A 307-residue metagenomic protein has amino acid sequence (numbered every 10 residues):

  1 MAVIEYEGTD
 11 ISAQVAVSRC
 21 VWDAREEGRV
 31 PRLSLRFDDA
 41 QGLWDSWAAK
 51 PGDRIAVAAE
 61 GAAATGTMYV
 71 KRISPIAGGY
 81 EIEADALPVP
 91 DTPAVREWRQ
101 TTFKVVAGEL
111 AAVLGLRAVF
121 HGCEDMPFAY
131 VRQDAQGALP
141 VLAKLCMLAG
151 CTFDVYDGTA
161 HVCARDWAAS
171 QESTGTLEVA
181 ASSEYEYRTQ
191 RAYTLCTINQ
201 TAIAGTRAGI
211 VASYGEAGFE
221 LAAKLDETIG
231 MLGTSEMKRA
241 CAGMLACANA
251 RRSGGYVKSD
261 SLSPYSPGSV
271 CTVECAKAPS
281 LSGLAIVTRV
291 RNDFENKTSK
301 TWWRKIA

Functional and structural regions predicted by a protein language model:
M1-D91, A180-S182, G254: Assembly/oligomerization scaffold segments
M1-G8, A143, V155-D157, A164-T298: Acidic, small/polar-enriched beta strand-loop surface segments
D38, G42-W44, W98-T101, D260-S263: Short, surface-exposed ligand-recognition loops at beta-strand->loop->(often short) alpha-helix junctions that present
A48, G66, K144-L148, T189-R191: Short solvent-exposed loop/turn micro-motifs enriched in small/polar/acidic residues
A56-E83, T272-K297, W302: Short beta-strand and beta-hairpin "edge-sheet" elements
A77-S183: Charged- and aromatic-enriched interaction segments used to assemble and dock large macromolecular complexes
W98-Q100, W303-A307: Glycine- and charge-enriched low-complexity intrinsically disordered segments
